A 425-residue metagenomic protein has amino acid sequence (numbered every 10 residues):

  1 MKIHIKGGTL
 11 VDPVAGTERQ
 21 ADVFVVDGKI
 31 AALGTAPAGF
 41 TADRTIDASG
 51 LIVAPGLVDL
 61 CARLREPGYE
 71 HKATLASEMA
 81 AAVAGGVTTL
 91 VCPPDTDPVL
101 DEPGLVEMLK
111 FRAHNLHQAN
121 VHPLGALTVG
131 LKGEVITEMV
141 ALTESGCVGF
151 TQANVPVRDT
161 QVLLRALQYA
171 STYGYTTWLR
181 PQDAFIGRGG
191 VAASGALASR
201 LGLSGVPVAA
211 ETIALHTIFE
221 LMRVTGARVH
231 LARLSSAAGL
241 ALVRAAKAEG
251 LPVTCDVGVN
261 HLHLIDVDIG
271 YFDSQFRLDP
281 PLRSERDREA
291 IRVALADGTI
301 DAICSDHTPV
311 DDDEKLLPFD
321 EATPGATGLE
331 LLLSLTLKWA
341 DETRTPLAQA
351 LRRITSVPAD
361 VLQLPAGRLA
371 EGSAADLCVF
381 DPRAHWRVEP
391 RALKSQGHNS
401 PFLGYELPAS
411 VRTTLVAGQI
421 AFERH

Functional and structural regions predicted by a protein language model:
M1-G56: Histidine-rich, glycine-flanked metal-binding segment
G8, V23, G28, G50 (+15 more regions): Divalent metal-coordination and catalytic microenvironments
S49-A113: Metal-associated gating/positioning segment near the N- to mid-region
L60-A73, H122-V135, S204-V208: Active-site mouth loops of central-metabolism enzymes
P103-N120, Q168-L179: Alpha-helix-loop-beta-strand connector modules within alpha/beta enzyme cores
E134-I303: Histidine/acidic residue-rich metal-binding segments in metalloenzymes
R200-R228, Q275, A296, D301-I303 (+1 more regions): His/Asp/Glu-enriched, well-ordered alpha-helical/loop segment that forms or immediately abuts the divalent-metal
P318-E321, A374-H425: C-terminal cap of metal-dependent C-N hydrolases
